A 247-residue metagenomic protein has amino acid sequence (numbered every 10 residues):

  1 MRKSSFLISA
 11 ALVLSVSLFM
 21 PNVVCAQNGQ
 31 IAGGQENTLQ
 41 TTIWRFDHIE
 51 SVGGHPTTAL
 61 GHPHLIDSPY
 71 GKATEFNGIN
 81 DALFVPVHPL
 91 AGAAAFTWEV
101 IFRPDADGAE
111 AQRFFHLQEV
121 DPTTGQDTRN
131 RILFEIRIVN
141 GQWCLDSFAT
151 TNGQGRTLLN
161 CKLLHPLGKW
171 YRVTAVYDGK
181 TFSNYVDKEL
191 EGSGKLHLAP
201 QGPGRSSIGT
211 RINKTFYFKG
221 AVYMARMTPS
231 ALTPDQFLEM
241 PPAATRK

Functional and structural regions predicted by a protein language model:
S9-P21: Bacterial N-terminal signal peptides
M20-N28: Signal peptide processing junction and immediate N-terminal pro/mature segment of secreted/exported proteins
G34-P56, L65-D67, N77-D146, L167 (+3 more regions): Extracellular glycan-recognition modules
V85-H88, N160-L164, K195-H197: Beta-strand-rich interaction surfaces with strong enrichment in secreted/lumenal proteins
D146-R172: Short, aromatic/His-centered strand-loop micro-motif at the edge of beta-sheets
K169-S183: Localized edge beta-strand/strand-to-loop motifs within extracellular or lumenal beta-rich domains
G194-A221: Flexible glycan-contacting loops in extracellular carbohydrate-active proteins
